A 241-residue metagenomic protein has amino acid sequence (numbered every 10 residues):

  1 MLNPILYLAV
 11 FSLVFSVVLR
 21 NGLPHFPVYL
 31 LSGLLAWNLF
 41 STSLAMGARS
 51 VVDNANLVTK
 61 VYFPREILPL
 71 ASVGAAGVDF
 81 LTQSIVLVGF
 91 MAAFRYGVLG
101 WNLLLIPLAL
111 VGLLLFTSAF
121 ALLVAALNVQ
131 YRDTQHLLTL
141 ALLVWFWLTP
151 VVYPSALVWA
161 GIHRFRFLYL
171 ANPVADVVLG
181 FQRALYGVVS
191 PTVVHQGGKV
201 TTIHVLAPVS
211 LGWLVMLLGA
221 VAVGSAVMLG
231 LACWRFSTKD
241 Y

Functional and structural regions predicted by a protein language model:
M1-Y241: Hydrophobic transmembrane alpha-helices and immediately adjacent juxtamembrane helices of multi-pass inner-membrane
